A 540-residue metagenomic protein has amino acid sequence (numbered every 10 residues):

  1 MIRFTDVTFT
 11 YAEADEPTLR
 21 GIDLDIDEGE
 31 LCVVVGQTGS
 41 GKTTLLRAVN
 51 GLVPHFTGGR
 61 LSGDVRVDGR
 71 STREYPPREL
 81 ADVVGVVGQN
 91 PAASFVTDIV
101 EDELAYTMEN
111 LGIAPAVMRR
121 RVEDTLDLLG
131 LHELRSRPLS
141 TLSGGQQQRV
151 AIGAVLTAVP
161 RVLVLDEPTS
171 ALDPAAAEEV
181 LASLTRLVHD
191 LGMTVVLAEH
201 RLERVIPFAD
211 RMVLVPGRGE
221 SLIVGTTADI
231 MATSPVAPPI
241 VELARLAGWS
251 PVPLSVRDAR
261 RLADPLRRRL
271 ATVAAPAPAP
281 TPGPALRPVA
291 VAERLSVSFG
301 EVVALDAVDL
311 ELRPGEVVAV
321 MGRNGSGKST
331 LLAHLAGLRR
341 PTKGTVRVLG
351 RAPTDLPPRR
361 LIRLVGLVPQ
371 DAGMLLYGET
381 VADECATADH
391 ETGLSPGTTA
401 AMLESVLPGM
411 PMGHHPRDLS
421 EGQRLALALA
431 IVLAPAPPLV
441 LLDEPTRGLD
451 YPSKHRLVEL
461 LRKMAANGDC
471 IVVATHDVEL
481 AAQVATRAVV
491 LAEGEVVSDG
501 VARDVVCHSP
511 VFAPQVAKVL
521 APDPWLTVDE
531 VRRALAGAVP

Functional and structural regions predicted by a protein language model:
N50, A336: Helix-to-loop junction immediately C-terminal to a conserved catalytic motif
G58-R70, G344-A352, L361: Conserved ABC transporter NBD signature motif
A116-L134, L394-P411: Conserved ABC ATPase "signature" region
V155-L156, L433: ABC ATPase C-loop
L163-D166, V440-D443: Catalytic Walker B motif of ABC-type/P-loop ATPase nucleotide-binding domains
E199-H200, T475-H476: H-loop/switch region of ABC-family ATPase nucleotide-binding domains
R218-G219, G494: Conserved ABC ATPase "signature" C-loop
A228-P288, F512-P540: ABC ATPase nucleotide-binding domains
